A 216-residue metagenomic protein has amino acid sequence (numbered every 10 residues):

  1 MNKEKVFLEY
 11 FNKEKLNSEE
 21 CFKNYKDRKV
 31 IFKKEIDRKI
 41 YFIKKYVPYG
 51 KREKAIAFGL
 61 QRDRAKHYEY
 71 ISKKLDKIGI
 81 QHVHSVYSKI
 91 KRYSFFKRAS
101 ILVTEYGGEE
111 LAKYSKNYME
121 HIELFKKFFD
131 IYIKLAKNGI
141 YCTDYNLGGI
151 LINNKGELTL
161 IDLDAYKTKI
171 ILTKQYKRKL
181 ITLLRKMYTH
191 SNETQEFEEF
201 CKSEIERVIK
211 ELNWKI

Functional and structural regions predicted by a protein language model:
M1-D27, E69, K73-K77, H82 (+1 more regions): Basic, amphipathic N-terminal segments that precede the first structured/catalytic domain
M1-V6, Y10, R38-K51, L60-R64 (+5 more regions): Surface-exposed, interaction-prone regions with an acidic/low-complexity signature
K13-G107, K137: Conserved ATP-binding subdomain of kinase catalytic cores across diverse folds
I31-K34, D130-T168: Active-site acidic catalytic loop and adjacent metal/ATP-binding pocket of ATP-dependent phosphoryl transfer enzymes
K51-A55, E110-S115, K169: Short small-residue beta-strand/loop micro-motif enriched in glycine and branched aliphatics
Q61-R64, E120-L124, T173-K177, F197: Residue-level preference for long, well-ordered alpha-helices that form the structural scaffold of enzyme catalytic
A65, I71-Q81, A112-G149: Conserved kinase catalytic-core helix
N153-I216: C-lobe/activation-segment region of protein kinase-like
